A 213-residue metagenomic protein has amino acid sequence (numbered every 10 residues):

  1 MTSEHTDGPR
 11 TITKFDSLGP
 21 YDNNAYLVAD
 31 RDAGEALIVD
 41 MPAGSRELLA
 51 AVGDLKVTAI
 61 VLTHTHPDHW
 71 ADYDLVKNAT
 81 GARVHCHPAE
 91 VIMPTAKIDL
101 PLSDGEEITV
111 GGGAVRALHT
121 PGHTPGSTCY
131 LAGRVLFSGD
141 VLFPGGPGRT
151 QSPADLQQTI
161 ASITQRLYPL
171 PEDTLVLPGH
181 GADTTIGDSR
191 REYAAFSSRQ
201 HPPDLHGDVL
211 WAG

Functional and structural regions predicted by a protein language model:
T2-E4, S17-L18, L27-A29, D74-V76 (+6 more regions): Short secondary-structure boundary/capping segments
S3-L55, C129-G139, P144: Conserved beta-strand hairpin/beta-sheet module of binuclear metal-dependent hydrolase folds, prominently
F15, L102, T120: Hydrophobic residues at beta-strand termini and immediately following loops that shape nucleotide-binding pockets
Y21, A33-A36, A43-R116, P147 (+2 more regions): Active-site HxH/HxHxD metal-binding segment of metal-dependent hydrolases
V28, T63, T120: Conserved S/T- and glycine-rich ATP-binding loop of Class I adenylate-forming
V39, H85-C86, S138, P178: Hydrophobic residues in well-ordered beta-strands that form the structural core
A114, H119, P125-G213: Metallo-beta-lactamase
